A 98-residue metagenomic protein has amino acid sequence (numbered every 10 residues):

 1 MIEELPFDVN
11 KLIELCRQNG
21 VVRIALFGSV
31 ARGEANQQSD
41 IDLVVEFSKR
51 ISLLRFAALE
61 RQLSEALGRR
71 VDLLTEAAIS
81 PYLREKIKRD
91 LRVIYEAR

Functional and structural regions predicted by a protein language model:
M1-R23, A31-Q37, S48-R98: Catalytic core of pol beta-like nucleotidyltransferases
L26: Conserved histidines in hydrophobic membrane contexts and catalytic metal-binding motifs
D40-D42: Acidic Asp/Glu-based divalent-cation binding sites
V44-E46: Short hydrophobic/aromatic beta-strand micro-patches that form the beta-sheet surface supporting nucleotide- or nucleic
